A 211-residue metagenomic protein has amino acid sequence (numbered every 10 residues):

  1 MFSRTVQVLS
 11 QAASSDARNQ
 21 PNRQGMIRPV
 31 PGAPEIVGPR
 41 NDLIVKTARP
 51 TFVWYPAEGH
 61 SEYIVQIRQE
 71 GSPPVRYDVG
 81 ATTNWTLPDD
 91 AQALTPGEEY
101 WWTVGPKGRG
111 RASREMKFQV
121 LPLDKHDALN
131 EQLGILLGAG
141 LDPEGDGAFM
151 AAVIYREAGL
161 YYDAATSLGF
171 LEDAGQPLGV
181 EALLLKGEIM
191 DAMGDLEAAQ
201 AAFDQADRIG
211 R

Functional and structural regions predicted by a protein language model:
F2-D142: Long, contiguous interaction/recruitment modules in multidomain scaffold/adaptor proteins
